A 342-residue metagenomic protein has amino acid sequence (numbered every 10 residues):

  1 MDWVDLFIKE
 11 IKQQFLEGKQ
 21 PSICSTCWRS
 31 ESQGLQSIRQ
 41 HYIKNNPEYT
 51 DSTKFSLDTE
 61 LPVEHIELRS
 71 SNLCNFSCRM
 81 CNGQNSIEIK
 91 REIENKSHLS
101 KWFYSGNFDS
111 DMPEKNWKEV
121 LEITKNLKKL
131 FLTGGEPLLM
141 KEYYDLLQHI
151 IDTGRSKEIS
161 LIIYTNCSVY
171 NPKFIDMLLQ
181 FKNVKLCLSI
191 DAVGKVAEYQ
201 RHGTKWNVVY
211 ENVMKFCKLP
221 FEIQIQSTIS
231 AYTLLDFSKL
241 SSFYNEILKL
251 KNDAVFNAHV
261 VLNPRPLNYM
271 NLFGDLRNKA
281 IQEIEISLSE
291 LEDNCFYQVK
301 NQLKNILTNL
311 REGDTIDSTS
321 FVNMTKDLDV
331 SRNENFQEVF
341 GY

Functional and structural regions predicted by a protein language model:
M1-N107, I123-T124, Y297-Y342: N-terminal pre-core extensions flanking Radical SAM catalytic domains
V4-K9, E17-C24, V63, P113-W117 (+7 more regions): A structural signal for well-ordered alpha-helical scaffolds and beta->alpha junctions
V63-L73, Q84-M112, K125-K141, T153-P172 (+3 more regions): Core AdoMet radical
S100-K115, K125-L130, L146-L147, I151-D152 (+4 more regions): Eukaryote-biased activation of long, low-complexity terminal tails and linkers
W117-D145, T319, S331-E334, Y342: Extended amphipathic secondary-structure runs
E119-I123, L146-T153, M177, N212-L219 (+1 more regions): A generic secondary-structure signal
E142-Q148, P172-L178, D236-L240: Distinct, well-ordered alpha-helical segments
I162, F181-C187, N207-Y342: Conserved C-terminal portion of the radical SAM core fold that forms the substrate/S-adenosylmethionine-binding
